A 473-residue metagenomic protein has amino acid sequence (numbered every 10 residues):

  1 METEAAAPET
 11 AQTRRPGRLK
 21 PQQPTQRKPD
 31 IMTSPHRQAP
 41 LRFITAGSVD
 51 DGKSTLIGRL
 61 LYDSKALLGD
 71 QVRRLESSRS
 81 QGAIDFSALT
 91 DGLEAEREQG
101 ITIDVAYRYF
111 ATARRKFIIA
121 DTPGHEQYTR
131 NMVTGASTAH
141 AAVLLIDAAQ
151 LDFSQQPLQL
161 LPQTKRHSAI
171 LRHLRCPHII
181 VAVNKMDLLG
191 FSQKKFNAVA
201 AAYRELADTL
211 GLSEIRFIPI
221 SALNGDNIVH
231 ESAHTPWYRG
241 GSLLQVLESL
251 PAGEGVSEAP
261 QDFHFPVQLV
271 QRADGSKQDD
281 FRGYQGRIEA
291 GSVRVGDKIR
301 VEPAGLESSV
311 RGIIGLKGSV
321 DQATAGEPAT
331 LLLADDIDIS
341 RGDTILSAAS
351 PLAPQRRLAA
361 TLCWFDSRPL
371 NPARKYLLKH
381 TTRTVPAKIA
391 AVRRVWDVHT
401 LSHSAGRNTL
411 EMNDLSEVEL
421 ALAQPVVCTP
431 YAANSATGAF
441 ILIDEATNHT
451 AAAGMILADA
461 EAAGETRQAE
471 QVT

Functional and structural regions predicted by a protein language model:
E2, R14-F43, D51-S54, T112-A113 (+1 more regions): C-terminal effector/interaction modules appended to NTPase cores
I31-R130, A139-D152: P-loop NTPase switch module centered on the Walker A-proximal segment
S34, A88-I101, F153, D208-I215 (+6 more regions): Active-site phosphate-binding and catalytic loops of NTP-dependent enzymes
D50, L56, L75, G100 (+13 more regions): Residue-level signature of catalytic and energy-coupling elements of molecular machines, predominantly ATP/GTP-dependent
D51, D63, H125-E126, A148-D152 (+5 more regions): Conserved nucleotide-binding/hydrolysis micro-motifs of P-loop NTPases
R115, T122-Q127, T138-R166, R172-N197: Conserved Switch II/interswitch segment of TRAFAC-class P-loop GTPases
L189-G255: Canonical P-loop GTPase G-domain recognition
L223, G241-F281, Q285, R300 (+2 more regions): Accessory interdomain/linker segments of ATP-dependent helicases and helicase-like nucleic-acid enzymes that mediate
